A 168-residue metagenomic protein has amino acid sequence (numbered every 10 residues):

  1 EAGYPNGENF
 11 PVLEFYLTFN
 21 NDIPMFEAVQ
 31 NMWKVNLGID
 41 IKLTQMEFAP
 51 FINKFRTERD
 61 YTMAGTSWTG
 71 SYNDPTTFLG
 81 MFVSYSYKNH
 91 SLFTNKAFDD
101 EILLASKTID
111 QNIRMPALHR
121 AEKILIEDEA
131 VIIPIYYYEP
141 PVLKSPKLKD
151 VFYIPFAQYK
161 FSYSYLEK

Functional and structural regions predicted by a protein language model:
E1-G70, Q111, Y137-P140: Ligand/substrate-recognition segments at binding pockets and active sites
Y4-F10, K54-R59, G80-K107, Y137-K168: Short, solvent-exposed loop/beta-turn-alpha elements that line the ligand-binding surface or hinge of extracytoplasmic
F19-I23, N95-K96, D110-R114, S145: Short, structured coil/loop segments at alpha-helix boundaries
P24-A28, M32, P50, D74-T77 (+3 more regions): Extracytoplasmic/secreted proteins, especially bacterial periplasmic and envelope-associated proteins
K34, R56, S106, L125-I126: N-terminal cationic-hydrophobic initiation segments that often serve targeting/anchoring roles
S71-D74, F78, Y87: N-proximal short alpha-helices
D128-V131: Short, charge-rich amphipathic alpha-helical segments embedded in non-transmembrane helical bundles/solenoids
